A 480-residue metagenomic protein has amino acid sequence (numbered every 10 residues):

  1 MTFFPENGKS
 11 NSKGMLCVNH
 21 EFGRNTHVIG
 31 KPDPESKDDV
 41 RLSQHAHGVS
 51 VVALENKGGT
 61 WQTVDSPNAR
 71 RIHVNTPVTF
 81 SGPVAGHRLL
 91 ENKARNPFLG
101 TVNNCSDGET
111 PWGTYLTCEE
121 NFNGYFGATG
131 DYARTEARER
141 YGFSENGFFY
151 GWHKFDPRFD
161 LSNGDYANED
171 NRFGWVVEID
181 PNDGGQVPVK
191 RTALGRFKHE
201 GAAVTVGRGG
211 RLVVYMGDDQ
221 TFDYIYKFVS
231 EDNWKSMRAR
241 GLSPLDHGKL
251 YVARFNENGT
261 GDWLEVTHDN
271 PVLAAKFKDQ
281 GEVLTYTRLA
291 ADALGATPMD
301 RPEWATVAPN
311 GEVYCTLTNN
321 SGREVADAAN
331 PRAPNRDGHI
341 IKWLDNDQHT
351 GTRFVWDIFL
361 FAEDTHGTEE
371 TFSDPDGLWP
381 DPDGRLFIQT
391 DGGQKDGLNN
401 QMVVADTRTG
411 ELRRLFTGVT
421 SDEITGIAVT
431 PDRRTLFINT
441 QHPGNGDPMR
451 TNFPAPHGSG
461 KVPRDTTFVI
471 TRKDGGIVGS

Functional and structural regions predicted by a protein language model:
M1-S480: Conserved small-residue
